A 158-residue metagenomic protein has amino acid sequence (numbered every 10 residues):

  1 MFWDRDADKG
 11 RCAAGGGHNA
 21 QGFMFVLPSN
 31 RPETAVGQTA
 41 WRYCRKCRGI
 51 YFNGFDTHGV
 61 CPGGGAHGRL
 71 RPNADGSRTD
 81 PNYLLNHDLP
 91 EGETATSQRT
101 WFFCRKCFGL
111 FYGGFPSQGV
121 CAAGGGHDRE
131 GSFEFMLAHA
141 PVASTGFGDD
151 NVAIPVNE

Functional and structural regions predicted by a protein language model:
M1-E158: Trp/Gly-enriched beta-strand/coil motifs that build multi-repeat beta-propeller-like domains and related W-rich binding
